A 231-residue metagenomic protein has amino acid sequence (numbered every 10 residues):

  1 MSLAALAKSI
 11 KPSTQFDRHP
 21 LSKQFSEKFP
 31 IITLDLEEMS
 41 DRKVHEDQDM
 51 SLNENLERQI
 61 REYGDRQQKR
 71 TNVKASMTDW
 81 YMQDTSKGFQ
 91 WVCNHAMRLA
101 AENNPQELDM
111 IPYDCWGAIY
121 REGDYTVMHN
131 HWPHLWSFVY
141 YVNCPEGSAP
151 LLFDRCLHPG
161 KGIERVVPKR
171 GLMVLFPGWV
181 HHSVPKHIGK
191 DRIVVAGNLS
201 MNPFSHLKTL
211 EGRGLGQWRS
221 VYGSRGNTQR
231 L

Functional and structural regions predicted by a protein language model:
S2-E107, G214-Q217, V221-G226: Non-heme Fe(II)/2-oxoglutarate
D35-E37, N198-P203: Short beta-strand-to-coil "C-cap" segments at the C-terminal boundary of structured domains/repeats, marking
D109-W179, S183-K186, D191-V194, M201-R213: Catalytic core of non-heme Fe(II) oxygenases with the double-stranded beta-helix
S200-L231: Non-heme Fe(II)/2-oxoglutarate
